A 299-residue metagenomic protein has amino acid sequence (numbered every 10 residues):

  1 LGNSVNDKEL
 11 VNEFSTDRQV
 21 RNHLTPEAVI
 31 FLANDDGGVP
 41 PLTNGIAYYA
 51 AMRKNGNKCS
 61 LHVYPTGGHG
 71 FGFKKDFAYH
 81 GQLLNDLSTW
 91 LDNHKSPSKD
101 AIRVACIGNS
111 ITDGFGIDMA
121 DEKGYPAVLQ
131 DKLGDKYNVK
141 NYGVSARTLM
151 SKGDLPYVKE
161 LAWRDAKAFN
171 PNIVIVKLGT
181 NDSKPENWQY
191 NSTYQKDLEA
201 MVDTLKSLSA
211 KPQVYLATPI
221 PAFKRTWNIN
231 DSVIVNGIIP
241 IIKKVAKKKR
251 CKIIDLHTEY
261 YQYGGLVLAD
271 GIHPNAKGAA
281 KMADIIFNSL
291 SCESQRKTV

Functional and structural regions predicted by a protein language model:
L1-Q19: Mobile cap/lid helix-loop segments that gate and shape the active-site cleft of serine hydrolases
V29-A33: Short beta-strand/loop motif that positions the catalytic acidic residue of the alpha/beta-hydrolase fold
G37-I46: Conserved alpha/beta-hydrolase "acid-adjacent" motif
R53-G70, K252: Catalytic histidine neighborhood in serine/cysteine hydrolases with alpha/beta-hydrolase-type architecture
G68-K74, I117, I220-V299: Catalytic His-Asp segment of secreted/periplasmic serine-dependent ester chemistry enzymes
A78-P97: Catalytic active-site module of serine/aspartate enzymes centered on a nucleophile-bearing elbow/loop
D100-A105, I111-E199, V233-N236: Conserved SGNH/GDSL esterase-like catalytic core that processes O-acyl groups on lipids and polysaccharides
K177-N181, T204-N236: Active-site segments of SGNH/GDSL-like serine hydrolases that catalyze O-acetyl group transfer/hydrolysis on lipids
